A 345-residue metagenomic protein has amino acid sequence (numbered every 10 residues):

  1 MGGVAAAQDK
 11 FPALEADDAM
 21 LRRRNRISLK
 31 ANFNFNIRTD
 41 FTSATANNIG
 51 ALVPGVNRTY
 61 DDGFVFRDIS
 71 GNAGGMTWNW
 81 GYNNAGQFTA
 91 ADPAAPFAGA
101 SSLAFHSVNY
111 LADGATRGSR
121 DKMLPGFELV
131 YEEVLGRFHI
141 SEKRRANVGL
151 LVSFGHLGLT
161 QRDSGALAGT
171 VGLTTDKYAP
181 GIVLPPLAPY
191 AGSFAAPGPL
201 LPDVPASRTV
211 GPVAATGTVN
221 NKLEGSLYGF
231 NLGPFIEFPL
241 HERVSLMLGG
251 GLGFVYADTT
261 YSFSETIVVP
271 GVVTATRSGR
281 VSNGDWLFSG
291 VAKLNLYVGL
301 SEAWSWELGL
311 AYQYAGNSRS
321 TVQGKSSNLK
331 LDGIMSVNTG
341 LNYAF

Functional and structural regions predicted by a protein language model:
M1-A6: C-terminal segment of classical bacterial N-terminal signal peptides
A7-F138, N342-A344: Short glycine/proline- and aromatic-enriched beta-strand/turn motifs that initiate or cap beta-hairpins
Q8-R24, E132-L150, Q161-D163, P239-L246 (+1 more regions): Short loop/turn motifs that connect adjacent beta-strands in outer-membrane beta-barrel proteins
R23-A31, A146-F154, F230-L232, F238 (+5 more regions): Transmembrane beta-strands of outer-membrane beta-barrel proteins
A31-I37, F154-T160, L252-T260, Y312-G316 (+1 more regions): Transmembrane beta-strands of outer-membrane beta-barrel pores
T42-A44, F97-K122, L159-S226, Y256-L287 (+2 more regions): Extracellular/periplasm-exposed beta-strand and loop segments of Gram-negative cell-envelope proteins, dominated by
G225-V268: Long, positively charged binding patches that form subdomain-scale interaction surfaces for polyanionic ligands
L287-G290, N295-F345: Predominantly the C-terminal beta-signal and adjacent terminal strand-loop region of outer-membrane beta-barrel
